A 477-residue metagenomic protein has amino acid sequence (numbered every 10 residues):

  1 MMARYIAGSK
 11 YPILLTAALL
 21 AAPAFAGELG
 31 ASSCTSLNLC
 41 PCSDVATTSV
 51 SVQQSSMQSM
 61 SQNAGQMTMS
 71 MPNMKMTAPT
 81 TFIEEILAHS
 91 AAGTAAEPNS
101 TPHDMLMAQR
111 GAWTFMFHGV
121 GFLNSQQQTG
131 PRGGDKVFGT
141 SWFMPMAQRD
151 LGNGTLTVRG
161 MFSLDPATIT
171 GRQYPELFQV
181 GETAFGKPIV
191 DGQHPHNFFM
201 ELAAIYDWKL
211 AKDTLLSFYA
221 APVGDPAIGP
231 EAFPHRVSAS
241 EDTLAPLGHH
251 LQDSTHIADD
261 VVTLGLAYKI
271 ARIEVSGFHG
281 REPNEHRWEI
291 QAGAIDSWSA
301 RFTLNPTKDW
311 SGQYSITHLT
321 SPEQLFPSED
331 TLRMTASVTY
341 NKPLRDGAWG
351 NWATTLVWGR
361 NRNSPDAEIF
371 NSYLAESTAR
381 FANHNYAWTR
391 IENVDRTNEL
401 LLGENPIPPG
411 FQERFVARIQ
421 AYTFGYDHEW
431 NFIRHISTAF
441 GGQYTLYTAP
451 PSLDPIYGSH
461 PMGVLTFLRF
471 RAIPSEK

Functional and structural regions predicted by a protein language model:
F25-V120, N124, G133-G134, M146-T155 (+3 more regions): N-terminal periplasmic/intermembrane-space "pro-region" immediately following the signal or transit peptide
A108, A147-L151, W208, G265-Y268 (+7 more regions): Residue-level signature of outer-membrane beta-barrel architecture
W113, D135-F143, H196-L202, H256-V262 (+6 more regions): Residues that define the transmembrane beta-barrel architecture of outer-membrane proteins
F115, G152-T157, K212-L216, I270-E274 (+5 more regions): Repeated loop/turn-to-beta-strand initiation elements of outer-membrane beta-barrel proteins
G121-T129, F162-T168, A220-P226, Y268-I270 (+8 more regions): Transmembrane beta-strands of outer-membrane beta-barrel pores
I169-T303: Surface-exposed coil loops of outer-membrane beta-barrel proteins
I316-F326, A353-A367, S372-E376, H384-I433 (+2 more regions): Outer membrane beta-barrel transmembrane domains
F424, G458-K477: Outer-membrane beta-barrel "beta-signal"
